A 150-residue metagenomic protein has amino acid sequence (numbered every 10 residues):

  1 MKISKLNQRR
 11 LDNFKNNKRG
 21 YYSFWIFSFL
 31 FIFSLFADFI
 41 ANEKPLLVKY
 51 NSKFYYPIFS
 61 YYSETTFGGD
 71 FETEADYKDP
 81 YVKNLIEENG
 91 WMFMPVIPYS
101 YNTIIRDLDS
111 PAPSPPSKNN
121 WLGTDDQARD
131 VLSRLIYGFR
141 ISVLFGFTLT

Functional and structural regions predicted by a protein language model:
M1-T150: Gly/Trp-centered helix-boundary motif
